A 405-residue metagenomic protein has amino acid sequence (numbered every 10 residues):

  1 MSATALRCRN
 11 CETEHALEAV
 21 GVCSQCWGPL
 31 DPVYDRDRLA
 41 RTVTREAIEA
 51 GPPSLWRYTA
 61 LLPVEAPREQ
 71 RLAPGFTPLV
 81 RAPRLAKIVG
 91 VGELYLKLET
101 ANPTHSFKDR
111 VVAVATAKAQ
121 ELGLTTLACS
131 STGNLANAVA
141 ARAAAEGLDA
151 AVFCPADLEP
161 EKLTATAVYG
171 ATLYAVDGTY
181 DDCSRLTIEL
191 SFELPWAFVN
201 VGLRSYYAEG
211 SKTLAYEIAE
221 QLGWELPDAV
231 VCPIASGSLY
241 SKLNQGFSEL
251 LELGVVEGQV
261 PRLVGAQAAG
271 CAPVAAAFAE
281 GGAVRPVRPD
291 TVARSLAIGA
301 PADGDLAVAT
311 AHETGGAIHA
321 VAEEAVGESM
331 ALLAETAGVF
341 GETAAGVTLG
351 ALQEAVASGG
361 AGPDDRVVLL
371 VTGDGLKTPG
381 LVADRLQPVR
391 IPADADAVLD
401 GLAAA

Functional and structural regions predicted by a protein language model:
M1-A405: PLP-dependent amino-acid enzyme catalytic core
